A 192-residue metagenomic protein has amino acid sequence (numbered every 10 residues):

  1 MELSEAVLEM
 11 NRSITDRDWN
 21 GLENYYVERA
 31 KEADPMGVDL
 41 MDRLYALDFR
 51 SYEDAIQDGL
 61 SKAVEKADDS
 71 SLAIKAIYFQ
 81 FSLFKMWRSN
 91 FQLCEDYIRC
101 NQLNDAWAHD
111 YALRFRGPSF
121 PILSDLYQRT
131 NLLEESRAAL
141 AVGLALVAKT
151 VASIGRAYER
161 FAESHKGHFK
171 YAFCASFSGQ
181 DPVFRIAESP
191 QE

Functional and structural regions predicted by a protein language model:
M1-K31, L40-L44, D125-E192: Acidic, proline/glycine-rich low-complexity IDRs
G21-S71: Short N-terminal edge-element motif at the start of the domain
D69-I74, S164-H168: Short helix-terminating capping/connector loops at secondary-structure junctions
K75-F81: A short glycine-rich, hydrophobically flanked beta-strand micro-motif that places a catalytic Asp/Glu for divalent metal
Q80, N90-C94, C174: Residues in well-ordered beta-strands of folded domains
F81-K85, F177-G179: Short, flexible loop/turn elements at secondary-structure junctions
M86-R137, D181-E192: Intrinsically disordered, low-complexity regulatory segments enriched in Ser/Thr/Pro and charged residues
